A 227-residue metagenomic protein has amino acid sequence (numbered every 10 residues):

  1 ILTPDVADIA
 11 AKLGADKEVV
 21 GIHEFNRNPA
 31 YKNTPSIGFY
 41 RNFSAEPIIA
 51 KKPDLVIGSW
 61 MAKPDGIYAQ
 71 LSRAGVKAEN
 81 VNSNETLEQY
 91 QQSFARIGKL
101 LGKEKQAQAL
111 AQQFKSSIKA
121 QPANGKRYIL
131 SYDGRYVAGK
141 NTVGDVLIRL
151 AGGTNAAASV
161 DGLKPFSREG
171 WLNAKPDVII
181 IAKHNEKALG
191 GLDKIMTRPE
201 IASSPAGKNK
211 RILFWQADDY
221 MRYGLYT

Functional and structural regions predicted by a protein language model:
I1-L13, E104-T154: Basic- and aromatic-lined ligand-binding clefts that recognize polyanionic substrates
L2-K51, L55-W60: A short, structured surface patch at a secondary-structure boundary
T3, W60-M61, S83, D133 (+3 more regions): Short secondary-structure boundary segments
A7-K12, R27-Y31, Y136-K140, I181 (+1 more regions): Short, solvent-exposed loop/turn elements at domain surfaces
H23-F25, V143-L163, K183, F214: His/Asp/Glu-enriched short active-site or ligand-binding loop at hydrolase and phosphoryl-transfer sites
S44-G58, V76, R168-H184: Proline-aspartate-enriched helix->loop->beta-strand connector
G66, E79-I97, R127-V146, L189-G190: Extracytoplasmic ligand-binding site segments that recognize negatively charged/polar headgroups
Q89-L101, K105-Q108, Q121-P122, K183-T227: Structured C-terminal subdomain patch of bacterial secreted/periplasmic proteins
